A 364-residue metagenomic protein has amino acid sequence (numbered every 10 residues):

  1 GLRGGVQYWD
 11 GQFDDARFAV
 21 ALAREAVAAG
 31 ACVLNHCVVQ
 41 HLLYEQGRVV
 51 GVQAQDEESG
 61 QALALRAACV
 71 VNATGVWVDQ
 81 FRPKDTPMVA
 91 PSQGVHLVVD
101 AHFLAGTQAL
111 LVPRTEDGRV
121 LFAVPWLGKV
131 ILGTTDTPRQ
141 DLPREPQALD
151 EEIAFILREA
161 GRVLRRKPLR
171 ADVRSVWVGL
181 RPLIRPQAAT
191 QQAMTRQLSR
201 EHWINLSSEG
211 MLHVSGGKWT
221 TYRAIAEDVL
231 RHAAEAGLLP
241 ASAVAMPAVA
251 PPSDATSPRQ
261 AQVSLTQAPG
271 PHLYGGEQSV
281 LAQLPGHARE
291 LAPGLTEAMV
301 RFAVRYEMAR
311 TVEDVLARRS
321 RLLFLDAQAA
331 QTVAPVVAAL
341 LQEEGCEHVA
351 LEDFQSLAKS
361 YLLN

Functional and structural regions predicted by a protein language model:
G1-G4: Glycine-rich phosphate/pyrophosphate-binding loop and adjacent beta-alpha nucleotide/cofactor-binding cores
Q7-R17, A28-A29, Y44, T74-V76 (+4 more regions): C-terminal accessory subdomains/tails of enzymes that are appended
Q7-Y8, Q53-D56: Short beta-strand segments that buttress and anchor functional surface loops
N35-V50: A conserved short coil-to-beta-strand element within the FAD-binding core of flavoproteins
R48-V52, T107-Q108: Short, hydrophobic/aromatic-rich segments at coil-to-beta transitions
E58-C69: Core beta-strand elements of the Rossmann-like FAD/NAD(P) dinucleotide-binding domain in flavoenzyme oxidoreductases
N72-T86: Flavin (primarily FAD) binding-site architecture
P87, Q93, A101-L104: Extended, Lys/Arg-enriched charged tracts that mediate electrostatic binding to polyanionic substrates
